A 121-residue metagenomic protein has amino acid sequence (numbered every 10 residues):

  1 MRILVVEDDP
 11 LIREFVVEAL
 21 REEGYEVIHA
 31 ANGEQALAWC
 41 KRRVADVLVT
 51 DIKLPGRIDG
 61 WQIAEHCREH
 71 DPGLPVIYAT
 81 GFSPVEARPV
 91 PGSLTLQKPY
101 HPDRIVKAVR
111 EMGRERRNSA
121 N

Functional and structural regions predicted by a protein language model:
D9-I28: Two-component/phosphorelay signaling modules centered on CheY-like receiver
H29-V47: Acidic, metal-coordinating helix/loop segments flanking the phosphotransfer/catalytic sites of two-component signaling
N32, I58-I63: Acidic catalytic/metal-coordinating carboxylates
A38, W61-L74: Short amphipathic alpha-helix used as the core "switch/output" element in two-component signaling
V44-D46, R68-V76, Q97: His-Asp phosphorelay/catalytic-motif detector in bacterial-type signaling
D51-I52: Active-site residues of response regulator receiver
A79-T80: Hydrophobic/aromatic residues positioned on beta-strands within the core alpha/beta folds
Y100-G113, R117, N121: C-terminal output helix
